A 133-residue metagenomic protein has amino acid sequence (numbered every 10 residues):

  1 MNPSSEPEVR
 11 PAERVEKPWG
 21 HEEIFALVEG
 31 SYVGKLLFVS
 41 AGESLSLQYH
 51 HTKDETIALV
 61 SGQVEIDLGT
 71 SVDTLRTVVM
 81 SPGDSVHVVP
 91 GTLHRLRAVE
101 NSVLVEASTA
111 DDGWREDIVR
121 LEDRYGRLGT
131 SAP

Functional and structural regions predicted by a protein language model:
E8-P11, K17, R97-P133: Double-stranded beta-helix
A12-K53: A short glycine-rich, His/Asp/Glu-containing loop-to-beta-strand
T52-T70: Glycine- and acidic-residue-biased ligand/ion/polar-headgroup-sensing regions
T70-G91: Short acidic-glycine-tyrosine-enriched beta hairpin
